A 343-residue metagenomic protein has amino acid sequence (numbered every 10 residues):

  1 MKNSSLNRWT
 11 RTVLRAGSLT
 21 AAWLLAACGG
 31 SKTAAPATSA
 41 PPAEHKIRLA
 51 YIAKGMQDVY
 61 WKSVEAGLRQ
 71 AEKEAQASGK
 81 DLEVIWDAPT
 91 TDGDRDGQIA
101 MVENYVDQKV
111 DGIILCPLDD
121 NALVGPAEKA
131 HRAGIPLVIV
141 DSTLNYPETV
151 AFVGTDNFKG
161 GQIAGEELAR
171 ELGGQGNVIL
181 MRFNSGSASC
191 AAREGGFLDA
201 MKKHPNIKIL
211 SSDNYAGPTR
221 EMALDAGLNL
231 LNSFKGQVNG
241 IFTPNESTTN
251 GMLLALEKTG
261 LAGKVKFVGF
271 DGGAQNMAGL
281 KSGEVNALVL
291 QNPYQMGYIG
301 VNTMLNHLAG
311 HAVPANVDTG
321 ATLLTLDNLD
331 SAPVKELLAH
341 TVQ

Functional and structural regions predicted by a protein language model:
K2-G17: Bacterial N-terminal signal peptides that target proteins for export
S5-L6, L19, K32, A40: Compositionally biased regions
N7, S18-L19, N328-A332: Low-complexity, intrinsically disordered regions enriched in charged/polar residues
R15-A26: Bacterial N-terminal signal peptides
A26-Q343: A residue-level marker of the well-folded mature domains of exported/periplasmic proteins
